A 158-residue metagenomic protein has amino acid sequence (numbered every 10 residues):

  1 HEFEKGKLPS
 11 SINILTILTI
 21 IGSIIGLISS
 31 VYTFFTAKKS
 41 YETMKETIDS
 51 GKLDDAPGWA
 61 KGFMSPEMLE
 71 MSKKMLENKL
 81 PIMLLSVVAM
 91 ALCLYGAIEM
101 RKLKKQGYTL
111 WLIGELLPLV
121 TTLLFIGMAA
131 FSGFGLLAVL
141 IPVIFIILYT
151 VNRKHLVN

Functional and structural regions predicted by a protein language model:
H1-N158: Topology signature of small-to-medium multi-pass alpha-helical membrane proteins
